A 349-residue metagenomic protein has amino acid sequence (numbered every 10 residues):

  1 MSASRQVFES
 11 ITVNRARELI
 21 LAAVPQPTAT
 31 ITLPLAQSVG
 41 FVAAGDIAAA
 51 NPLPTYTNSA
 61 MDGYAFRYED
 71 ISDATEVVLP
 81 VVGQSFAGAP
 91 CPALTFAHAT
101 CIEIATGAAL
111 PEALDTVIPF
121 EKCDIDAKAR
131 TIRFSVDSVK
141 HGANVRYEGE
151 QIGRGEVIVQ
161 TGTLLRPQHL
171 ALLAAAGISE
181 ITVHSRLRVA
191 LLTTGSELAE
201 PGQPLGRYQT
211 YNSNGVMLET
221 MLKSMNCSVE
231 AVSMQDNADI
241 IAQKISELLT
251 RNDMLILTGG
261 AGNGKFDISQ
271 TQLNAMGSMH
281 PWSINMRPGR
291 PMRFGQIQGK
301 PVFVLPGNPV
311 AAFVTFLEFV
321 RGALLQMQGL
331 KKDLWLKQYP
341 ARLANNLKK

Functional and structural regions predicted by a protein language model:
M1, R5-V13, S179-L305, P309-T315: Helix-rich terminal scaffold detector
M1-T75, R130, Y147, L330-K349: Short, low-complexity N-terminal leaders and the immediately following helix N-cap/first helix
S2-F8, V13-N14, A65-A231: Short, glycine/charged-enriched hinge/interface segments at domain edges or termini
N14-R17, I31, L35-A36, G40 (+4 more regions): Flexible glycine/proline-rich
E18-A29, A44-A48, I71, D137 (+12 more regions): Generic secondary-structure signature for well-ordered alpha-helical cores
A22-D46, V82-P92, S233, D239 (+1 more regions): A short, flexible low-complexity segment enriched in Lys/Arg and Gly/Pro that occurs in N-terminal basic tails
A29, S38, A43, A49-P52 (+18 more regions): Glycine-rich, flexible loop/turn motifs
S59-A60, I104, M286, L305: Short conserved micro-motifs on helix faces and helix-strand junctions that flank and scaffold key functional residues
